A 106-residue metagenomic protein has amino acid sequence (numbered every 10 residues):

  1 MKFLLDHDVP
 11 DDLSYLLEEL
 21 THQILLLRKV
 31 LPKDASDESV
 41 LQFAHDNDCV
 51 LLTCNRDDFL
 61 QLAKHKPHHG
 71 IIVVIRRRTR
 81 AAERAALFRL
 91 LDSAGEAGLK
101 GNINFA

Functional and structural regions predicted by a protein language model:
M1-F3, H45-V50: Short active-site oxyanion
M1-H7, D11-T21, P32, E38-L41 (+1 more regions): Acidic, PIN/NYN-like endoribonuclease modules and their adjacent C-terminal/linker elements
Q23-K29: Conserved RecA-like helicase motor-core motifs
R28, N55, V74-R76: Short beta->alpha connector loops at strand-helix junctions that form conserved, small/polar/Pro-enriched
K29, K33, D48: Generic anion/oxyanion-binding catalytic loop in active/binding sites
S36-D37, N55: Amphipathic coiled-coil/heptad-repeat helices and related helical stalk/stem segments that mediate oligomerization
C49-Q61: Acidic, metal-binding active-site segment of PIN/NYN-like and related structure-specific nucleases
